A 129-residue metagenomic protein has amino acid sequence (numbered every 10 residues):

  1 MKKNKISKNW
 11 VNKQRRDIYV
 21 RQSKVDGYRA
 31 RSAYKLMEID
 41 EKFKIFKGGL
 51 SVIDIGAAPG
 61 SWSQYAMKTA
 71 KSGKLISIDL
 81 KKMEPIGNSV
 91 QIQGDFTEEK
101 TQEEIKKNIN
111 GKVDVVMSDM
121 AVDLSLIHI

Functional and structural regions predicted by a protein language model:
M1-K47: Class I SAM-dependent methyltransferase Rossmann-like catalytic core, especially the SAM/SAH-binding loop
G48-A58: Conserved class I S-adenosyl-L-methionine
G49, K112-V113: Local beta-strand N-terminus motif with an aromatic residue
P59-A70: Conserved SAM-binding loop of SAM-dependent methyltransferases across substrates and taxa, primarily the Class I
K74-D79: Conserved SAM-binding motif I beta-strand of class I
K81-K112: S-adenosyl-L-methionine
V113-D123: Short SAM/SAH-binding signature in class I
I127-I129: Conserved small/polar residues in nucleotide/adenosyl-binding loops
